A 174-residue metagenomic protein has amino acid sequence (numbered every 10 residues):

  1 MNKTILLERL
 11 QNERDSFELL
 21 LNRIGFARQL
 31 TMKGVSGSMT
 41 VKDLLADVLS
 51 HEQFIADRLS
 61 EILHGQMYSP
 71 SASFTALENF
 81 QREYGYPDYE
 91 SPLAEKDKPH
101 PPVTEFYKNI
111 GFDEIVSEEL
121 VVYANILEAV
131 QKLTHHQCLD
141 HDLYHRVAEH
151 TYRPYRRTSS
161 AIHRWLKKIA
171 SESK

Functional and structural regions predicted by a protein language model:
M1-R28, A46-D57: Alpha-helical bundle segments that constitute or directly flank the non-heme di-iron/ferroxidase center
M1-R9, S36-G37, T104-F112: Short, charged, low-complexity loops and linkers
L7, Q11, L45, L49 (+3 more regions): Short amphipathic alpha-helical segments with heptad-repeat character
L10, R14-F17, L21, I55 (+5 more regions): Hydrophobic alpha-helical core bundles mediating ligand binding, dimerization, or RNAP-core interactions
R28-D88, E128-K174: Short, contiguous alpha-helical
N79-C138: Acidic/histidine-rich alpha-helical segments that form the ligand environment of transition-metal centers
